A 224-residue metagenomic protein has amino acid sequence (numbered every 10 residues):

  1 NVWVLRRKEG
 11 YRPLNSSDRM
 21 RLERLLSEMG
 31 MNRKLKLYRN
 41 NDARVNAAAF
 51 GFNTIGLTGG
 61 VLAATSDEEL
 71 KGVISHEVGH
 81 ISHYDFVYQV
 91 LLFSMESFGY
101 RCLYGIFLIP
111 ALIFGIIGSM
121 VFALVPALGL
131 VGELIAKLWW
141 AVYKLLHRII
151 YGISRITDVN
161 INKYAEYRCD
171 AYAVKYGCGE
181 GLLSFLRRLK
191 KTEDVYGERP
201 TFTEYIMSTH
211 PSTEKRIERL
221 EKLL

Functional and structural regions predicted by a protein language model:
N1-R6, A136-W139, L146-R155: Transmembrane alpha-helices and immediately adjacent membrane-cytoplasm interface residues in multi-pass integral
N1-V78, S82-V87, V195-R199: Peri-catalytic and regulatory segments of divalent metal-dependent proteins
S27-T54, Y151-Y164, R168-L224: Active-site-proximal gating segments in proteases and membrane effectors
G72, Q89, F93, S97-Y100 (+3 more regions): Residues on a specific face of well-ordered alpha-helices
V78-S97, C178-G179: Catalytic Zn2+-binding segment of zinc metalloproteases
S94-A123, Y176: Post-HExxH zinc-binding segment in Zn-dependent metallohydrolases
I109-Y143: Membrane-interfacial helix-loop-helix connectors in multipass membrane proteins
